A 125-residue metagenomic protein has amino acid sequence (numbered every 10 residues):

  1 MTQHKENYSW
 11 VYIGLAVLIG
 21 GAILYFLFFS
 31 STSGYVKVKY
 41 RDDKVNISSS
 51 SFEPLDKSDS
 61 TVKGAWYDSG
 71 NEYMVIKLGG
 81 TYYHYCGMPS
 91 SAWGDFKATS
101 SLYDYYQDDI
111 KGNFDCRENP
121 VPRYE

Functional and structural regions predicted by a protein language model:
M1-Y8: N-terminal Lys/Arg-rich, disordered targeting/topogenic segments
Y8-F29: Single-pass alpha-helical membrane anchors
S33-E125: Acidic/histidine-enriched, beta-strand-rich ligand/metal-binding domains
